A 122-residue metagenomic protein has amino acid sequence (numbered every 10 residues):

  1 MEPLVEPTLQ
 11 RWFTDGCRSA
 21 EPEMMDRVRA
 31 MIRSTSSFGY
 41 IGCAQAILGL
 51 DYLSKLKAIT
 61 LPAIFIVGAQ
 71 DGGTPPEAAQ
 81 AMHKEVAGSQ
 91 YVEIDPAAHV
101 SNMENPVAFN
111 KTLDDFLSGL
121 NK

Functional and structural regions predicted by a protein language model:
M1-A58: Conserved alpha/beta-hydrolase catalytic His-Asp/Glu region
T8, A44-I47, M82, F109 (+2 more regions): Hydrophobic "lid"/C-terminal helical patch of Rossmann-like NAD(P)-dependent dehydrogenase/epimerase domains
E23, E77-A81, E104-A108: Generic recognition of short, well-ordered alpha-helical segments
I32, D71-T74, A98-E104: Glycosyltransferase donor-binding loop in the core domain
Q45, Y52, L61, P75-K84: Short alpha-helix in the alpha/beta-hydrolase fold that links the catalytic acid
K55, P62-I64, A87-Q90: Structural signature of beta-strand start/N-cap positions in the alpha/beta core of ABC transporter nucleotide-binding
I59, F65-V67, D71: Short beta-strand/loop motif that positions the catalytic acidic residue of the alpha/beta-hydrolase fold
G88-K122: Catalytic active-site module of serine/aspartate enzymes centered on a nucleophile-bearing elbow/loop
